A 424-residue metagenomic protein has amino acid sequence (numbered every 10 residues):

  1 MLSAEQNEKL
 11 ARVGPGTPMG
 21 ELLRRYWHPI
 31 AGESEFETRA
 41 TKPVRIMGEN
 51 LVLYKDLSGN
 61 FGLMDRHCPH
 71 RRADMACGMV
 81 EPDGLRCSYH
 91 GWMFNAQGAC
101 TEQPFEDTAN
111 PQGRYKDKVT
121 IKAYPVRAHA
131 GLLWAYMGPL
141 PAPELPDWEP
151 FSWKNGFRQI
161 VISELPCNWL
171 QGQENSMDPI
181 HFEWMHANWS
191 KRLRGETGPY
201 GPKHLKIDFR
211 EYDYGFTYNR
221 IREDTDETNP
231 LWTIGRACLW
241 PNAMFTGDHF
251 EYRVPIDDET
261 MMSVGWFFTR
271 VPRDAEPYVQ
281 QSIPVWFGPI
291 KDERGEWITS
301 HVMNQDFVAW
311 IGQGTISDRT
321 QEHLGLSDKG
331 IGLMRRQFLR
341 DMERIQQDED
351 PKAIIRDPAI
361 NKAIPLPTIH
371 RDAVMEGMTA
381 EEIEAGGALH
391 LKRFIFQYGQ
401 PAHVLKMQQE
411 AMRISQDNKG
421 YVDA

Functional and structural regions predicted by a protein language model:
M1-L2, P18, P104-Y115, S263-P277: Short, charge-rich amphipathic segments
M1-R24: A boundary/linker detector
P15, N60, W134, L140-A424: C-terminal catalytic domain of Rieske-type non-heme iron oxygenases
G16, G32-F157, H204, G386-A424: Rieske [2Fe-2S] iron-sulfur-binding domain
E21-L23, I46, V119, A128 (+3 more regions): A generic structural signal for short, non-catalytic loop/turn and secondary-structure boundary residues
R24-W27, R39, I121, A130 (+3 more regions): Sequence-level motif detector for i,i+2 pairs with an aromatic at +2
